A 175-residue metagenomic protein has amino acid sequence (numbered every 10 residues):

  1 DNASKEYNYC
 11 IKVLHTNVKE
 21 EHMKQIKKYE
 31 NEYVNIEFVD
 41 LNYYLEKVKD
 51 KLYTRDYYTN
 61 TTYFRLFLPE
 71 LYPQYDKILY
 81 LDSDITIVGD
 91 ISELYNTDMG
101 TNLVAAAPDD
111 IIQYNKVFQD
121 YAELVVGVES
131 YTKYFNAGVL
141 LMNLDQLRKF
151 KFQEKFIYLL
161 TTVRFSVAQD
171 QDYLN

Functional and structural regions predicted by a protein language model:
D1-N175: Glycosyltransferase catalytic domains, chiefly GT-A lineage
